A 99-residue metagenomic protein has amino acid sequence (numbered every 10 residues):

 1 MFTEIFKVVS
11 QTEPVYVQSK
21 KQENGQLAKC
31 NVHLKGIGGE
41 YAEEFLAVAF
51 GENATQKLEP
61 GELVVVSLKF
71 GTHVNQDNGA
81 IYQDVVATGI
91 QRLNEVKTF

Functional and structural regions predicted by a protein language model:
M1-F99: Single-stranded nucleic acid-binding surfaces, predominantly the OB-fold ssDNA-binding core
